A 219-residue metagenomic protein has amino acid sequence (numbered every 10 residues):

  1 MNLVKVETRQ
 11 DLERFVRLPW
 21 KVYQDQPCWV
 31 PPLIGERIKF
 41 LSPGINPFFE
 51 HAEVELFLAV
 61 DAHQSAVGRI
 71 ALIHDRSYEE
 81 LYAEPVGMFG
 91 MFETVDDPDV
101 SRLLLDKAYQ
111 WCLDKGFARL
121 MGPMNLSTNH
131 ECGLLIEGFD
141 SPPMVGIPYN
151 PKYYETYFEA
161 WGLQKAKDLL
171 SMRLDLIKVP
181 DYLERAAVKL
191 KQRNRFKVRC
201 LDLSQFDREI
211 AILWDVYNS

Functional and structural regions predicted by a protein language model:
M1-G44, N194-S219: Short amphipathic alpha-helix that is part of the acyltransferase structural core
L12, A66, R76-E79, T128-H130 (+1 more regions): Flexible loop/turn segments at secondary-structure boundaries
S42-L58, A62: A short helix-loop-beta-strand connector motif used in the catalytic cores of GNAT acetyltransferases and, in some
I45, I73-S77: Alpha-helical subdomain
V54, V86, K167-L169: Extracellular structured ligand-interaction cores
L56-L58, S65-H74: Conserved beta-strand in the GNAT
E79-G162: Acyl-donor binding region in acyl/amide transferases
P148-S219: Acyltransferase donor/substrate-recognition loop-hinge adjacent to the catalytic core
